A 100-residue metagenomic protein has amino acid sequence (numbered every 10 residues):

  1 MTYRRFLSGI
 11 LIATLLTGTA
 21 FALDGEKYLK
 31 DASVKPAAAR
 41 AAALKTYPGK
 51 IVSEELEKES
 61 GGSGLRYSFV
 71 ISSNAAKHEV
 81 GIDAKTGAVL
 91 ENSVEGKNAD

Functional and structural regions predicted by a protein language model:
M1-D100: Long, terminal "pre-/pro-" and other extracytoplasmic accessory regions that lie outside the mature folded/catalytic
